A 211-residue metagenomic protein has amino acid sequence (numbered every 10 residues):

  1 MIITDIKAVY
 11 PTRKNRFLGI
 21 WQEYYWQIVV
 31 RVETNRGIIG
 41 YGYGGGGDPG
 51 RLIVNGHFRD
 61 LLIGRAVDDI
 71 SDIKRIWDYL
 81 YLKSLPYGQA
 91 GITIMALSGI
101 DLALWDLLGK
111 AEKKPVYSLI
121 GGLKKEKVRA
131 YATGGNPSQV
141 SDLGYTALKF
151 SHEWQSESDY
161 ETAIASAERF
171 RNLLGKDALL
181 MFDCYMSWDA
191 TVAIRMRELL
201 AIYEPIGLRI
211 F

Functional and structural regions predicted by a protein language model:
M1-G45: Structured beta-strand/loop patches that form or line metal/cofactor-binding pockets in enzymes
T12, D48, W154: Flexible, active-site-proximal loop/turn residues at the rims of small-molecule/cofactor binding pockets and catalytic
Y25-W26, S98, E126: Short, basic and Ser/Thr-rich N-terminal targeting/leader segments
E33-A111: Metal- or metallocofactor-binding catalytic centers and their adjacent structured scaffolds across diverse enzyme
V54, D72, I76, A96 (+7 more regions): General structural feature for long, well-ordered alpha-helical segments within catalytic domains of soluble enzymes
D101-G135: Glycine-rich, aromatic-flanked loop segments that form ligand/cofactor-binding clefts across common enzyme folds
G121, K125-F211: Metal-dependent enolase-superfamily TIM-barrel catalytic cores that perform enediolate-based chemistry
